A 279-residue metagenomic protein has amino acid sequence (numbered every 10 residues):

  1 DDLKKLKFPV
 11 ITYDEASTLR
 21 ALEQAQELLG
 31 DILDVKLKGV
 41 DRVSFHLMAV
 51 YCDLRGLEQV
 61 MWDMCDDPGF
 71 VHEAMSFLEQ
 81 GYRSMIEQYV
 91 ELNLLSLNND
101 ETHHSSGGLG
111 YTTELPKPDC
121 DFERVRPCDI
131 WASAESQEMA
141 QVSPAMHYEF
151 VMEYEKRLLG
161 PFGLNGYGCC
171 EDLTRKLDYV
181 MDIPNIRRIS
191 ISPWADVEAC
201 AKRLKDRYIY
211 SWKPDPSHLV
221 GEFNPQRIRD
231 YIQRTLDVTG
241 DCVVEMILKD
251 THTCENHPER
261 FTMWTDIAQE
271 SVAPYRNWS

Functional and structural regions predicted by a protein language model:
D1-F8: Well-ordered mid-protein domain cores that form the structural environment of catalytic cofactors
F8-S279: Active-site loop segments of alpha/beta catalytic cores
